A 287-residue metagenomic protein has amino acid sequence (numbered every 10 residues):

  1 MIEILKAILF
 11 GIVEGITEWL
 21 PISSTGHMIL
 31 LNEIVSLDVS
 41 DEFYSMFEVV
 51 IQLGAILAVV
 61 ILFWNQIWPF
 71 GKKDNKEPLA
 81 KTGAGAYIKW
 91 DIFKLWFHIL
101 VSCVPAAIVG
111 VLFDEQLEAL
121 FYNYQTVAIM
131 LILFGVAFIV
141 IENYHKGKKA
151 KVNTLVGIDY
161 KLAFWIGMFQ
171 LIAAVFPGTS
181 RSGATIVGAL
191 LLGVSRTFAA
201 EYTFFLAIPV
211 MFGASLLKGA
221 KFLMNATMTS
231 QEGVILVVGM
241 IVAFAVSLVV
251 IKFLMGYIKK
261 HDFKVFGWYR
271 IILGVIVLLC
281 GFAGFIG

Functional and structural regions predicted by a protein language model:
M1-G287: Multi-pass membrane proteins that catalyze or facilitate reactions on polyprenyl-/lipid-phosphate substrates and their
